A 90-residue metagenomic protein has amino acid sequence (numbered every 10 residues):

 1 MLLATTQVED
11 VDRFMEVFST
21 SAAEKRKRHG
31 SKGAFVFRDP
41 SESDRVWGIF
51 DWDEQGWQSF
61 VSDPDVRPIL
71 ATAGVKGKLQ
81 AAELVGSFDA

Functional and structural regions predicted by a protein language model:
M1-V8, A34-D63: Short, well-ordered beta-strand segments in beta-rich or mixed alpha/beta enzyme and ligand-binding folds
E9, E16, E24, E42 (+2 more regions): Glutamate identity and glutamate-enriched acidic tracts
D10-G33, P64-L70: Short amphipathic alpha-helical segments
F14-E16, Q58-F60, D89: Short acidic, gly/pro-rich beta-turn/loop elements at beta-sheet edges and active-site/ligand-binding grooves
H29-V46, P68-A90: Glycine-rich beta-strand-turn "strand-cap" elements at beta-sheet edges
